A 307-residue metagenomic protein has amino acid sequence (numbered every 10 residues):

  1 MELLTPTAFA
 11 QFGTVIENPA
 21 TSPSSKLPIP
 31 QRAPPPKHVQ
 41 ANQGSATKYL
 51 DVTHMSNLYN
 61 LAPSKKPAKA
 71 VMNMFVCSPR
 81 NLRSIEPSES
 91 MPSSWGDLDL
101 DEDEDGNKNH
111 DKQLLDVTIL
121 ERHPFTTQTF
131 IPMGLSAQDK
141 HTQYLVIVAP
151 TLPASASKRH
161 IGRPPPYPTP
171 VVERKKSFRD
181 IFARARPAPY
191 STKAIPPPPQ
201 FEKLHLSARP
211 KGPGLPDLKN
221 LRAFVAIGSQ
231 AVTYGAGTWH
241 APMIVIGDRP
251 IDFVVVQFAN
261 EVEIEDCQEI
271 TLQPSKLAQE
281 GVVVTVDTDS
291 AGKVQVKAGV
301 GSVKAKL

Functional and structural regions predicted by a protein language model:
M1-A223, V262-E265, T271, S275-L277 (+1 more regions): Non-catalytic, conserved peripheral segments adjacent to functional cores
Q128, V232, I251: Residue-level detector of short, conserved catalytic/binding motifs and their immediate flanks
V225-P242: Conserved metal-binding segment of the jelly-roll/cupin
T238-T271: A short beta-strand-loop micro-motif that forms or neighbors metal/cofactor- and ligand-binding patches at active-site
V282-T285, V294-Q295: Generic detector of short, aliphatic-rich beta-strand segments that form the cores of beta-sheets in diverse domain
